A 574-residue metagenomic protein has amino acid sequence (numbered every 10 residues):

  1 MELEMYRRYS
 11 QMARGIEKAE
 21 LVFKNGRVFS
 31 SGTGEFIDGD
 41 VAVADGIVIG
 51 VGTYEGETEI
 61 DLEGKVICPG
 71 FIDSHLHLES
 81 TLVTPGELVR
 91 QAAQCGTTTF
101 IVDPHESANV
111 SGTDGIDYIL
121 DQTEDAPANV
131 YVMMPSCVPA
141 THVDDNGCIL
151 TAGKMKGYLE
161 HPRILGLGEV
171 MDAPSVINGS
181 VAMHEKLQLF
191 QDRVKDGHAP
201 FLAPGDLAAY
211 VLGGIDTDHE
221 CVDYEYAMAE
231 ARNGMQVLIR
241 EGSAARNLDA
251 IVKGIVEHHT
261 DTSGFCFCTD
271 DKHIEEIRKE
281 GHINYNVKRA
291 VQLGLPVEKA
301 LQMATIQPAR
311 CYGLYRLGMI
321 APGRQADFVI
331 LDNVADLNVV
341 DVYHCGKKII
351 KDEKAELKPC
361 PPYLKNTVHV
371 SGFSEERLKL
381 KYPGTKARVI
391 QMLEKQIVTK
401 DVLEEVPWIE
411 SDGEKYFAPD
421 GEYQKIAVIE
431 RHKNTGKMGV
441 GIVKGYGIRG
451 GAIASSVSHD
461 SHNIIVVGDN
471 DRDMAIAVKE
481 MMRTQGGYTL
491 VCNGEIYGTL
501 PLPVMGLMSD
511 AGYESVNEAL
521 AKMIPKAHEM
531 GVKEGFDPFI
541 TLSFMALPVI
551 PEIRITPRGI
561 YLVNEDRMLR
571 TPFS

Functional and structural regions predicted by a protein language model:
M1-G39, V43-A44, G52, A93-C95 (+2 more regions): Active-site microenvironment of metallo-dependent hydrolases
E2-M12, V89-V194, E257-H258, I496-L500: Divalent-metal coordination cores built from histidine and acidic residues
V22, G70-I72, V132, F267 (+1 more regions): Residue-level marker for buried hydrophobic side chains located in beta-strands that build the well-ordered beta-sheet
Y54-T123, R472: Metal-associated gating/positioning segment near the N- to mid-region
D73-T84, P139-L150, D216, E220: Active-site mouth loops of central-metabolism enzymes
H77-E79, H105-S107, P135-A140, V170-A173 (+4 more regions): Active-site beta-loop-alpha junctions enriched in small/polar residues
I149-G168, S175-I239, R246-F267, E276-Q292 (+1 more regions): Histidine/acidic residue-rich metal-binding segments in metalloenzymes
